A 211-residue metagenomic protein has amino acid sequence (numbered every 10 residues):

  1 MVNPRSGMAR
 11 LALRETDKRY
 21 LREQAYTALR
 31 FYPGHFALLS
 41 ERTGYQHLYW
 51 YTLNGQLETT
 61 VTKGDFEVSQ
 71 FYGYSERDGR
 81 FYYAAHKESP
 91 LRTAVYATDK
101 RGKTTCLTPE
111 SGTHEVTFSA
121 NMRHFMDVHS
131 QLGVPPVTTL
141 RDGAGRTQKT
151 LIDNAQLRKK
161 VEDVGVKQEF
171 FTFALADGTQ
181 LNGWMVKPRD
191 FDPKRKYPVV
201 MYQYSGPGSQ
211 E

Functional and structural regions predicted by a protein language model:
M1-N3, A28-G44, Y51-T52, V61-T62 (+4 more regions): Beta-strand C-termini and the immediately following turn/loop, strongest in propeller blades
V2-T27, T52-S75, A85-E88, T98-H114 (+1 more regions): Multi-bladed beta-propeller domains
M8-A9, A25-Y26, F36-L38, G44 (+3 more regions): Extended, hydrophobic alpha-helical segments in both membrane/secreted and soluble proteins
Y20-L21, E88-P90, L132, F191-P193: Short glycine/serine/proline-enriched coil/turn segments at secondary-structure junctions
R42-T43, D65, S89, E110-S111 (+3 more regions): Short loop/turn positions at the edges of beta-strands in beta-sheet-rich folds
H47-Y49, A94-Y96, V137-T139: A short loop-to-beta-strand structural motif that recurs across blades of beta-propeller domains
E115-E211: Serine-hydrolase catalytic core recognition
